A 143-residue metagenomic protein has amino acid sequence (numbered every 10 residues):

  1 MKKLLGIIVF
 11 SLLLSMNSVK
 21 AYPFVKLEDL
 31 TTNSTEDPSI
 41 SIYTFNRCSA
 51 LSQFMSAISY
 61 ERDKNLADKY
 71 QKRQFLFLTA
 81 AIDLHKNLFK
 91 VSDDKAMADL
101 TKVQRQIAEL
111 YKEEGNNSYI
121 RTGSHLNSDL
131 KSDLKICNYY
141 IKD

Functional and structural regions predicted by a protein language model:
M1-L4: Positively charged n-region of N-terminal signal peptides that target proteins for export
G6-S15: Bacterial N-terminal signal peptides
M16-P23: Sec/Tat signal peptide C-region and signal peptidase I cleavage site
P23-N33: Repeat-mediated protein-protein interaction surfaces in helical alpha-solenoids
L27-E28, Y60, N116: Generic signal for short, ordered secondary-structure residues within or immediately flanking folded domains
S34-K90: Short N-proximal segments of mature Sec-exported proteins
Q74-D143: Compact alpha-helical subdomains of small soluble proteins
